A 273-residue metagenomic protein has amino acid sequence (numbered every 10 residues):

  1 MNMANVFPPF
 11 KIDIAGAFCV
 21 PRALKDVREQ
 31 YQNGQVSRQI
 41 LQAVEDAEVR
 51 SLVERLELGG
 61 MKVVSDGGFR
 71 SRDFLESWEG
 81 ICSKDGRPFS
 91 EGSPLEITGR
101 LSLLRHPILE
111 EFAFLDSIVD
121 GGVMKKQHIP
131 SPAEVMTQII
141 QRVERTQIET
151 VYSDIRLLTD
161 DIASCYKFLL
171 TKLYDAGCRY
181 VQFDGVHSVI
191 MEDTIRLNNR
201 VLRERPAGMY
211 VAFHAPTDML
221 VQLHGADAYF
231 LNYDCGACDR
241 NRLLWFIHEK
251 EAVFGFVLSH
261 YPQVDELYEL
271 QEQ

Functional and structural regions predicted by a protein language model:
M1-Q273: Domain-level signal for soluble alpha/beta catalytic cores
